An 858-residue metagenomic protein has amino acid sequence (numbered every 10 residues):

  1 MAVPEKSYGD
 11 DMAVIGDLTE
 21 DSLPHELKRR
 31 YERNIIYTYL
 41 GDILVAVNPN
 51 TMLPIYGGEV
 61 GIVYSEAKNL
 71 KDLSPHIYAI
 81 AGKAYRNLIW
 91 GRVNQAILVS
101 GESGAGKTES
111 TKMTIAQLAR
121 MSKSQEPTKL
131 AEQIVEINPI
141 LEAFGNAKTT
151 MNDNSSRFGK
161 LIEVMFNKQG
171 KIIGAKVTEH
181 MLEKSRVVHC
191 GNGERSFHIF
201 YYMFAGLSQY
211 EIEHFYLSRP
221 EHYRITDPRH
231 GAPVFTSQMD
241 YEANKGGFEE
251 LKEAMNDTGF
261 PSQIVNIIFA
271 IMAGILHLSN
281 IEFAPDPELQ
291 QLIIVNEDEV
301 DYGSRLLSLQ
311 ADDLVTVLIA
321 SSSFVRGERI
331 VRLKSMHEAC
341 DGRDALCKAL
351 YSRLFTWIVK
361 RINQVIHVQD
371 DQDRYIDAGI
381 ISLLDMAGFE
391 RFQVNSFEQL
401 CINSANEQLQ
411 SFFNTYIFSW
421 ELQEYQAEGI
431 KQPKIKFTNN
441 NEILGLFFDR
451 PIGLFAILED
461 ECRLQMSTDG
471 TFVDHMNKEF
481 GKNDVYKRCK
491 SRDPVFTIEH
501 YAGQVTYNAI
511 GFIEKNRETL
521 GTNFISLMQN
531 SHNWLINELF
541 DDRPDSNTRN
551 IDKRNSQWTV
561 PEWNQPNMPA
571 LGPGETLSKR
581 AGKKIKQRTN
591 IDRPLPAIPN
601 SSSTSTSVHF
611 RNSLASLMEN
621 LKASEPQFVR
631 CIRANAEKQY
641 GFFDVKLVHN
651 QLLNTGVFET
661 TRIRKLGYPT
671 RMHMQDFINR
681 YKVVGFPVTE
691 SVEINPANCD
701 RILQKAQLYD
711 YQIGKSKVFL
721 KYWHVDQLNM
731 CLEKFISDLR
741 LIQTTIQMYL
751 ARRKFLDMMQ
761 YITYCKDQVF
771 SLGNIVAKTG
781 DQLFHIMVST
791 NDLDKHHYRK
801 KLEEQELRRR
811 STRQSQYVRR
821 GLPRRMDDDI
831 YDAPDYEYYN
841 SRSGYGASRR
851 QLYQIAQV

Functional and structural regions predicted by a protein language model:
M1-T38, A119-C190, S196-A205, R305 (+9 more regions): Extended, low-complexity interaction tracts enriched in P/G/S/Q
P24-A84, E249: Charged, amphipathic alpha-helical linker segments immediately N-terminal to NTP-binding catalytic cores
V45, S103, F200, M272 (+6 more regions): Calmodulin-binding IQ motif helices
N87-N94: Phosphate-binding P-loop
I97-A116, Q393: Glycine-rich phosphate-binding P-loop
I172-K176, V188-S322: Helical/strand "switch-coupling" subdomains that flank nucleotide/phosphate-binding cores, especially in P-loop NTPases
H724-E733, L750, F755-M758: Short, recurring structural edge motifs at helix starts
S811-Q857: Extended, low-complexity intrinsically disordered regions enriched in Pro/Ser/Thr
